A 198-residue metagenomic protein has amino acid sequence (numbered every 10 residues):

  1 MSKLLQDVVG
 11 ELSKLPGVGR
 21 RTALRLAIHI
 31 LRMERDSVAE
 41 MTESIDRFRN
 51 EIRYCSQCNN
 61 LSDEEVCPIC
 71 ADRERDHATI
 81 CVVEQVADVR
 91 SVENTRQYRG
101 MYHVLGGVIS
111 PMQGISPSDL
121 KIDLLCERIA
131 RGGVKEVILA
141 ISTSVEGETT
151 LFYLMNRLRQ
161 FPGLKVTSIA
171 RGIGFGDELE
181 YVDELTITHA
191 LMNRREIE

Functional and structural regions predicted by a protein language model:
S2-L5, K14, L24-V89: Cys/His-rich Zn2+-binding cysteine-cluster or related metal-binding knuckle/ribbon modules and their
D7, C126-E198: Long C-terminal interaction/binding lobes of large macromolecular proteins
D7, S37-I45, S56, P68-I69 (+6 more regions): Core recognition of P-loop NTPase motor domains used across DNA-transaction enzymes
V9, I52, E64, D119-C126: Short, well-ordered alpha-helical scaffold segments within catalytic/effector domains
S13, L31, D46, D63 (+7 more regions): Signal for well-folded cores of large energy- and translation-related assemblies
A23, D72-I141: Extended interfacial segments that mediate partner engagement and assembly in macromolecular machines
M33, S37, Q113-P117, E146 (+1 more regions): Catalytic cores of large soluble enzymes that bind and process phosphate-bearing ligands
